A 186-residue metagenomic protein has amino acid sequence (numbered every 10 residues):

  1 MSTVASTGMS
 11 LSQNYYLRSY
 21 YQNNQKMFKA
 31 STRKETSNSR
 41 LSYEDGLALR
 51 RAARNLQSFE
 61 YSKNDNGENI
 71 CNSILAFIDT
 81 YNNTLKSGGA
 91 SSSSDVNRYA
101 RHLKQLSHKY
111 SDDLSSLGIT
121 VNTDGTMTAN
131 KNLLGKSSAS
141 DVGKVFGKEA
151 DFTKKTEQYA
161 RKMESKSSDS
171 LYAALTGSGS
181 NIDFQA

Functional and structural regions predicted by a protein language model:
S2-A186: Polar, low-complexity export/assembly segments characteristic of proteins that are secreted or assemble on the cell
